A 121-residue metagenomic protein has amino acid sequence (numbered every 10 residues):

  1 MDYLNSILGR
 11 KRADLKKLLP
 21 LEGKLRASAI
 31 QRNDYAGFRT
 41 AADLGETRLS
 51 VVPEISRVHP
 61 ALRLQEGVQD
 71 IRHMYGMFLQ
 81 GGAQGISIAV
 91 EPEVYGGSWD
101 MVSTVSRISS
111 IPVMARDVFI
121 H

Functional and structural regions predicted by a protein language model:
M1-E66: An N-cap/entry alpha-helix motif that binds or orients negatively charged groups
N5, R72-G76, Q80, W99 (+1 more regions): Amphipathic, non-transmembrane alpha-helical secondary structure
I7, P53, F78, I86 (+1 more regions): Conserved, mostly hydrophobic/aromatic
K17-L18, V58, R63-A89, I108-I111: Alpha/beta enzyme core
F38-T40, I71-M77, R116: Short, charged beta->alpha transition segments
R39-G45, L79, V102-R107: Surface-exposed amphipathic alpha-helices with a cationic face
E54-L62, G67-Q69, Y95-G96, A115-H121: Glycine-rich beta-to-alpha transition loops that act as phosphate-gripper elements at the mouths of alpha/beta enzyme
V90-S109, D117-H121: Active-site-adjacent beta->alpha loops and helix N-cap segments on the catalytic face of soluble alpha/beta enzymes
